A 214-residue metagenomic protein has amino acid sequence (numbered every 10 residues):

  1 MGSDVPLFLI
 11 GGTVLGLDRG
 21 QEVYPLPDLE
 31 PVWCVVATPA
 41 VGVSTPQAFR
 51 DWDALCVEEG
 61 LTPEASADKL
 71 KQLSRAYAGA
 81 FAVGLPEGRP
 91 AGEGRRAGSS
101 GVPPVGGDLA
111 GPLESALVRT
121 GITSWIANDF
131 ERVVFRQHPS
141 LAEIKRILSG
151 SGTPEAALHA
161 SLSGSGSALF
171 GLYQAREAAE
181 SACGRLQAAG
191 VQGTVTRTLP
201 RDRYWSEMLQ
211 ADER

Functional and structural regions predicted by a protein language model:
M1-Q21: Contiguous, small/hydrophobic- and glycine-enriched helical/loop subdomains that border and often "cap" functional
G16-H159, Q174-Q187, Q192-R214: Conserved, helical-rich catalytic subdomain that frames metal- and/or nucleotide-binding sites in enzyme alpha/beta
S161-S163: Flexible helical/loop "lid" subdomain adjacent to adenine-nucleotide binding pockets
G166-L169: Conserved glycine-rich beta-strand-loop-beta hairpin in the small C-terminal domain of fold type I
